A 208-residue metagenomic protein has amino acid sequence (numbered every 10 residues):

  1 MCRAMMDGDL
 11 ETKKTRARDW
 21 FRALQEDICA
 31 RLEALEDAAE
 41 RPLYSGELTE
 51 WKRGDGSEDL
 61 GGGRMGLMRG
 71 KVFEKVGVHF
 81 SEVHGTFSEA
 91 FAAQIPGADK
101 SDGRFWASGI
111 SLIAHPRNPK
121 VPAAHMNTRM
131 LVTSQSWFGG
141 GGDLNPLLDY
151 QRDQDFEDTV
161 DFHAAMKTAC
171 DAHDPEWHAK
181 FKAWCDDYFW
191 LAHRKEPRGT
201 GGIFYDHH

Functional and structural regions predicted by a protein language model:
M1-A4: N-terminal chloroplast transit peptides
D9-P96: Gly/Pro-rich turn-and-neighbor structural signature
K13, P116-N118, S134, P146-Q151 (+1 more regions): A generic structural motif
C29, E33-D37, N118, R129-V132 (+2 more regions): Hydrophobic/aromatic-lined pockets within catalytic cores
G62-G140: Internal mixed beta-strand/loop scaffold within catalytic domains of large alpha/beta enzymes
W106-G109, W137-N145, E196-H208: Glycine-rich, often proline-containing surface loops adjacent to acidic residues and nearby aromatics that form
S134-K180: Compact, glycine/acidic-enriched structural inserts
D174-H208: A contiguous, surface-oriented mixed alpha/beta subdomain in the mid-to-C-terminal portion of proteins that forms
